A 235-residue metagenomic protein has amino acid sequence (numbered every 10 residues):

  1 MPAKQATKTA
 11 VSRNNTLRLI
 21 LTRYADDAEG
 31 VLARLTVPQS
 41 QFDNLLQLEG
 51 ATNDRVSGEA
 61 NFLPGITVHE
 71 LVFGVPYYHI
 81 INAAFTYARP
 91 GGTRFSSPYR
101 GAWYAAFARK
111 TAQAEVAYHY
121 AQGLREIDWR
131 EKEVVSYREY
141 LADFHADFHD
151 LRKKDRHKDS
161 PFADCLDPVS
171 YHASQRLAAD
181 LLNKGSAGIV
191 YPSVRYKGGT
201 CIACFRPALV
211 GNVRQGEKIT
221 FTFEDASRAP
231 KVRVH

Functional and structural regions predicted by a protein language model:
M1-T67, L71-S96, A121-H235: Active-site and NAD+-binding cores of ADP-ribose-processing enzymes
R94-Y120, V190: Extended catalytic/binding region for NAD+/ADP-ribose chemistry, centered on the ART fold
